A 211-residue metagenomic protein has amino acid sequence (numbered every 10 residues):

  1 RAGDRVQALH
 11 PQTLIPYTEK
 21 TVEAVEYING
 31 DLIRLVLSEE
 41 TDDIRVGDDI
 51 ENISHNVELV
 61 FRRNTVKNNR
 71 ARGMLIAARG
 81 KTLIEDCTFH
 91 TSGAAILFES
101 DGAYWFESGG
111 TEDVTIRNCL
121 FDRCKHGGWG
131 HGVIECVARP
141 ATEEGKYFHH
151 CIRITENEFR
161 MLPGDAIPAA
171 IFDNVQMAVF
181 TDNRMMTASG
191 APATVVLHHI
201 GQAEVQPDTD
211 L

Functional and structural regions predicted by a protein language model:
R1-L211: Extracellular parallel beta-helix/beta-solenoid repeat domains
